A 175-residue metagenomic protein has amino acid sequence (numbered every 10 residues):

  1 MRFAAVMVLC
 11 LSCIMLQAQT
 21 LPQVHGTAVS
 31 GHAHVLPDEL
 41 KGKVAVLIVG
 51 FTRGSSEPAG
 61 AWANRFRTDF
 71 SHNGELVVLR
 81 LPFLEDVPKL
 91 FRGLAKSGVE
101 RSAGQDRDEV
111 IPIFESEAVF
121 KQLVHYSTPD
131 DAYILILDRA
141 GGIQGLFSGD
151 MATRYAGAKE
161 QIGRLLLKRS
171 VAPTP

Functional and structural regions predicted by a protein language model:
A4-I14: Bacterial N-terminal signal peptides
L16-T20: Boundary at the C-terminal end of the N-terminal hydrophobic targeting segment
V24-V44: A short beta-strand-turn-helix
E39-A59: Short active-site neighborhood of thiol/selenol oxidoreductases, capturing the structured segment around
T52-S55, L84-P88, E117-V119, G142-I143 (+1 more regions): Solvent-exposed loop/turn segments at secondary-structure junctions within structured extracellular/periplasmic domains
S55-A103: Structural microenvironment flanking redox-active thiols in thiol-disulfide oxidoreductases
V77-L81, G93-D130: Short, internal strand/loop/helix patches that form the active-site neighborhood or redox-interaction surface
D130-P175: Thiol-/selenol-based redox modules, centered on thioredoxin-like and closely related oxidoreductase domains
